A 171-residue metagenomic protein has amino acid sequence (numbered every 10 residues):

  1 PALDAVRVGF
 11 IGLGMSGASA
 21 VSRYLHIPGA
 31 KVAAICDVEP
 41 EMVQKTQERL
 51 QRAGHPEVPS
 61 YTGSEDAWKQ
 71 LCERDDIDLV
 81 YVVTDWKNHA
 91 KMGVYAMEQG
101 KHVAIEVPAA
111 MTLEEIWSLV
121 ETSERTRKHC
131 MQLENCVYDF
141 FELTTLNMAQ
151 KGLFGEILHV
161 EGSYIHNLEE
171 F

Functional and structural regions predicted by a protein language model:
P1-H102, E114-H129: N-terminal glycine-/serine-/threonine-rich beta1-alpha1-beta2 phosphate-ribose binding loop of Rossmann-like
V107: Short basic (Lys/Arg) and small-residue
A110-F171: A contiguous active-site-proximal alpha/beta segment in oxidoreductase catalytic domains
